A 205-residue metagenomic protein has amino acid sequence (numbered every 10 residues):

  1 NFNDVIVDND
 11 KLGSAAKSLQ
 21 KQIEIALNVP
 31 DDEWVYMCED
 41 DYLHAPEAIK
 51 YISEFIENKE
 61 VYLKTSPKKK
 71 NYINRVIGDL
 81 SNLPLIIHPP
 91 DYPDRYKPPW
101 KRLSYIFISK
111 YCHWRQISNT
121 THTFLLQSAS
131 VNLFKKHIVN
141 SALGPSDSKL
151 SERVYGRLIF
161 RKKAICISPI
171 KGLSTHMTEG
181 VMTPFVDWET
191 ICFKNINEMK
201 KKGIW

Functional and structural regions predicted by a protein language model:
N1-E33: Active-site-proximal specificity loops/subdomain of glycosyltransferases
F2-D8, E60-K64, L83, G156-I165: Structural alpha-beta junctions
K21-N28, F55-N58, R153-R157: A generic secondary-structure signal
W34, A45-H137: Conserved catalytic core of nucleotide-sugar-dependent glycosyltransferases
D40-L43: The conserved acidic donor/metal-binding loop of glycosyltransferases
T123, S128-A129, L133-W205: C-terminal catalytic/acceptor-binding lobe
